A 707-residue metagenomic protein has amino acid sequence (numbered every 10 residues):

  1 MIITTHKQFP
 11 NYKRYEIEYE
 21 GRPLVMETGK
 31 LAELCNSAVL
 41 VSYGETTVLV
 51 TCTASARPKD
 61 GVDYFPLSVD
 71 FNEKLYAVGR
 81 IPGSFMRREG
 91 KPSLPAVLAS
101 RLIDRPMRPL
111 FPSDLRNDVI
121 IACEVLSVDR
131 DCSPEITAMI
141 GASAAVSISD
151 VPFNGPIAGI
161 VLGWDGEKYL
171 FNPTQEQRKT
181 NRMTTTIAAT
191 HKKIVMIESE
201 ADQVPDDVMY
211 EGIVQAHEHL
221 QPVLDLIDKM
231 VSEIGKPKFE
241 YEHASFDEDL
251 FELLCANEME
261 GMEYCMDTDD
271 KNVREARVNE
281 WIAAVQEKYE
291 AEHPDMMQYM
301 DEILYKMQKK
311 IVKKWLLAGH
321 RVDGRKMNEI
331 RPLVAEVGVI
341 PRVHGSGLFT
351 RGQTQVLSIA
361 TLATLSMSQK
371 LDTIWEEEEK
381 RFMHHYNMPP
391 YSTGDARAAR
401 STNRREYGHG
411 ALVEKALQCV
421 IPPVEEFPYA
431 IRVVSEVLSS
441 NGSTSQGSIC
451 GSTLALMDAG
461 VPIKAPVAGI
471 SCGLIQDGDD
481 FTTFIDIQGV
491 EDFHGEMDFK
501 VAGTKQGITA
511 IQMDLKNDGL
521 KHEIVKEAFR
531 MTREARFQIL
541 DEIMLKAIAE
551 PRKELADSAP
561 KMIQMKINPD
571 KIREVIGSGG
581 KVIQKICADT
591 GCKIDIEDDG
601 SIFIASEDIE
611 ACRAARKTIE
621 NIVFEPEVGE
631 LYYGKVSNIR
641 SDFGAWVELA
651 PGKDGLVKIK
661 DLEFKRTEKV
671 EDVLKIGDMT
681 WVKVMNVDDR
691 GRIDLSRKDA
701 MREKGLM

Functional and structural regions predicted by a protein language model:
I2-E242, Q298: Long, basic N-terminal domains or extensions that often function in RNA/ssDNA interaction or organelle/cellular
I2-S55, E240-E376, P560-E574, V582 (+1 more regions): Extended amphipathic alpha-helical scaffolds
I3, S113-V119, N154-P156, V223-Y241 (+7 more regions): Flexible, glycine/charged-enriched surface loops at secondary-structure junctions
C35-I120, V125-S127, C132, E198 (+4 more regions): Glycine-rich, flexible beta-strand/loop modules in the N-terminal catalytic cores of phosphate-handling
S37-V39, C132-V151, V337-A360, N441-V461 (+1 more regions): Conserved phosphate/anionic-ligand binding catalytic regions in large, soluble enzymes, centered on
D150-D269, L456-K553: Mobile "lid/hinge" segments at catalytic clefts and subdomain interfaces of large enzymes
P237-E248, Q538-M565, R613-Y633: Long, charged amphipathic helices and adjacent flexible linkers at domain junctions
P560, P569-M707: Single-stranded RNA-binding regions, centering on S1/OB-family and related RNA-binding modules
